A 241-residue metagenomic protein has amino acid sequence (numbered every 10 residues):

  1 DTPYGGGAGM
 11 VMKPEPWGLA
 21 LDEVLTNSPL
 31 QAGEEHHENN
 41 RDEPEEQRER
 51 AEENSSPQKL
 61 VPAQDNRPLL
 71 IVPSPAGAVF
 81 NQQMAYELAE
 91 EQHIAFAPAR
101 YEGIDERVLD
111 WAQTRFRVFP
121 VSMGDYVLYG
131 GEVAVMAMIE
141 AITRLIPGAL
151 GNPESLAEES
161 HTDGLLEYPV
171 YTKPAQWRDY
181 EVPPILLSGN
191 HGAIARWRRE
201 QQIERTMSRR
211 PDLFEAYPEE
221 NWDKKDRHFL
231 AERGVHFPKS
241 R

Functional and structural regions predicted by a protein language model:
D1-N27, G192-M207, P211-L213: N-terminal nucleotide/polyanion-binding subdomain common to many enzyme families
Y4, F96, S122, L186-L187 (+1 more regions): Short conserved micro-motifs on helix faces and helix-strand junctions that flank and scaffold key functional residues
M12-P44, R48-R100, P147: S-adenosyl-L-methionine/SAH cofactor-binding core of RNA-modifying enzymes
P14-E15, E106, E132, A137-I139 (+2 more regions): Short hydrophobic alpha-helical segments that form membrane-spanning helices or hydrophobic packing faces of helical
A32, H36-N39, E45, E49-E53 (+2 more regions): SAM-dependent methyltransferases
I104, V108-E159: Structured adenosyl-cofactor binding patch, chiefly the S-adenosyl-L-methionine
E154-D179: Helix-centered, glycine/charged polyanion-binding patches within enzymatic domains that contact phosphate-containing
